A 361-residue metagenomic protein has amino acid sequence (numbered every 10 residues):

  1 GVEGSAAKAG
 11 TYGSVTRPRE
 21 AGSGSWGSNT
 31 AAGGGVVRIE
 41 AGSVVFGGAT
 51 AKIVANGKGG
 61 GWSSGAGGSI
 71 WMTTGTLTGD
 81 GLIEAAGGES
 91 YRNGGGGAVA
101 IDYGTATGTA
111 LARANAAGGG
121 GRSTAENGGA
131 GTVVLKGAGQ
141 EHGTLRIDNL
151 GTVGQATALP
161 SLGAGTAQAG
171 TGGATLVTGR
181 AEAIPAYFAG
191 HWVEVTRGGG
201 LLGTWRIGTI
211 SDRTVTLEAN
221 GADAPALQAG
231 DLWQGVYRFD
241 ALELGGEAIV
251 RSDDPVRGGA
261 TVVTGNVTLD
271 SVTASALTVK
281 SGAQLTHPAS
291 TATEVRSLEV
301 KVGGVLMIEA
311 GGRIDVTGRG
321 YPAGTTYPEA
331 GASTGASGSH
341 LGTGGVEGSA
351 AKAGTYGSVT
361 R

Functional and structural regions predicted by a protein language model:
G1-A100, N115-A138, A276-R361: Glycine-centric low-complexity/flexibility signal
G35, T171, F188-W192, D231 (+3 more regions): Surface-exposed loop/turn positions
T50-A51, G81-L82, A112, G151 (+11 more regions): Small-residue (G/S/T/A) turn/hinge positions that recur once per unit in extracellular repeat modules
I53, I83, V133, L176 (+6 more regions): Extracellular/surface recognition and adhesion modules
D80, A86, A100-I101, A106-A110 (+5 more regions): Surface-exposed loop/turn positions within long extracellular repeat scaffolds, especially the passenger domains
G104, G108-A138, T204-I210, V215-A219: Extended, hydrophobic interaction surfaces within ordered domains
N127-T166: Catalytic cores of secreted or luminal carbohydrate-active enzymes
L162-G170, R180-Y187, G198-G258: Small/polar beta-strand repeat architecture
